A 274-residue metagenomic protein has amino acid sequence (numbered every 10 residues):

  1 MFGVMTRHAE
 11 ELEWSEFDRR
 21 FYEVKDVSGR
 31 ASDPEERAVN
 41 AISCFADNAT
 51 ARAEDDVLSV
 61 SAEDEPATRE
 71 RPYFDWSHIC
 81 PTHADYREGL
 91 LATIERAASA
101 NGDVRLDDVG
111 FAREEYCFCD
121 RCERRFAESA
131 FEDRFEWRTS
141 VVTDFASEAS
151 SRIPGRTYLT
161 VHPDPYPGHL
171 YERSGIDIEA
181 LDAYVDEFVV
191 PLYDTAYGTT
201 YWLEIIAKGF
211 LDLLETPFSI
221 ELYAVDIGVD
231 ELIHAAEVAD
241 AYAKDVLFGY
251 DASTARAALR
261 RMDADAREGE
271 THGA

Functional and structural regions predicted by a protein language model:
M1-H8, R105-D108, F135-G175, T216-G228 (+1 more regions): Aromatic-lined carbohydrate-recognition surfaces of secreted/lumenal glycan-active proteins
M1-S32, R96-D103, L181-E187, V238-V246: Catalytic domains of carbohydrate-active enzymes, especially glycoside hydrolases
E13-S15, R156-Y197, A235: Substrate-binding cleft/loops of secretory-pathway carbohydrate-active enzymes
S15-A62, A130-I153: Aromatic-lined substrate-binding rim segments of carbohydrate-active enzymes
R19-Y22, P72-L91, D133-S140, P191-A196 (+1 more regions): The substrate-binding groove and active-site-proximal loops of carbohydrate-active enzymes, especially glycoside
N40-R96: Active-site-adjacent "subsite" loops/lids of carbohydrate-active enzymes
D103-D133: Active-site-proximal loop/short-helix segments that contain or immediately flank catalytic acid/base residue(s)
V190-T199, E221-A274: Substrate-binding cleft of secreted/luminal carbohydrate-active enzymes
